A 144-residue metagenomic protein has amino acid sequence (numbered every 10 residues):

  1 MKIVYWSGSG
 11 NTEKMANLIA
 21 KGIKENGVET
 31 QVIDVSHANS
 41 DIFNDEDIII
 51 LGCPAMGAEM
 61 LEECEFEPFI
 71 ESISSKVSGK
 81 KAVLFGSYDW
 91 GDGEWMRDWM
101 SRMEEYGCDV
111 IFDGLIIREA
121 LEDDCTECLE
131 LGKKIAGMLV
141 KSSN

Functional and structural regions predicted by a protein language model:
M1-K2: Extreme N-terminal starter segment of soluble prokaryotic enzymes
Y5-S9: Aromatic-flanked redox-active Cys/Sec active sites in thiol-based oxidoreductases, especially the WC-centered
N11-K14, A20-V35, D45-N144: FMN-binding flavodoxin-like domain, especially the glycine-rich phosphate-binding loop
N39: N-terminal helical hairpins
